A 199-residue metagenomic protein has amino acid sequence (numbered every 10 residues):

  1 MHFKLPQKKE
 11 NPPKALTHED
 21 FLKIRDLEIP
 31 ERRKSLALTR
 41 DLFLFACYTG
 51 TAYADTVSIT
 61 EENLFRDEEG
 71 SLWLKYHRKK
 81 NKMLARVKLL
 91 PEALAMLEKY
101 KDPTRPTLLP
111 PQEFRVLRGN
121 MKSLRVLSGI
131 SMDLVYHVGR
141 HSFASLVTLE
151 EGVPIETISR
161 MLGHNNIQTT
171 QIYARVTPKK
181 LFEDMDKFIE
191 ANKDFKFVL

Functional and structural regions predicted by a protein language model:
M1-Y53, E151: Basic, Lys/Arg- and aromatic-enriched nucleic-acid-binding interface segment
H2-L5, H18-D20, T49, S58-M96: Conserved tyrosine-mediated DNA breakage-rejoining catalytic core shared by Y-recombinases
A15, R78-K82, L162-K187: Catalytic-site neighborhood detector that most strongly recognizes the C-terminal catalytic loop/helix of tyrosine
L38-R40, F114-R115, S131-E151: Short basic/aromatic active-site micro-motif
L42-F43, A54-I59, I158: Alpha-helix N-cap/helix-start motif at helix boundaries, enriched for small hydrophobics
L44, Y48, R140-N165, I172: C-terminal catalytic core of tyrosine-transesterase DNA break-rejoin enzymes
L90-S131: Active-site/catalytic core of tyrosine-dependent DNA strand-transfer enzymes
F188-L199: C-terminal secondary-structure termini that scaffold catalytic or DNA-interacting sites
